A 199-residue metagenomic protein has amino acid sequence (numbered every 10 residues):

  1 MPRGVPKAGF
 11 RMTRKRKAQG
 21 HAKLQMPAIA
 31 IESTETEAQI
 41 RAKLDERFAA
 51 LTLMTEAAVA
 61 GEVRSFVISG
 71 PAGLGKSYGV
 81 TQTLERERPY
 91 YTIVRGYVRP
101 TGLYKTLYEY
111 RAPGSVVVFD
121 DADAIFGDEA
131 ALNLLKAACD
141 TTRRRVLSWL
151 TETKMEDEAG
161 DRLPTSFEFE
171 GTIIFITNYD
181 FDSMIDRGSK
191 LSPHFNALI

Functional and structural regions predicted by a protein language model:
P2-L24: Short Lys/Arg-rich cationic patches that frequently serve as NLS/NoLS or arginine-rich RNA/DNA-binding motifs
M26-G61: N-terminal pre-Walker A segment at the start of P-loop NTPase domains
A60-V80: Walker A/P-loop nucleotide-binding motif
S65-V67, Y91, V116, T172: Residue-level preference for the first positions of well-ordered beta-strands
L74, R86-S115, D123-D128: AAA+/P-loop NTPase substrate/partner-engagement loops
K76, I125-D128, F181-R187: Switch/connector loops and helix/strand junctions flanking conserved nucleotide-binding motifs in nucleotide-processing
G127-F181: Conserved catalytic/switch belt of AAA+ P-loop NTPases
R187-I199: A short helix-turn-beta junction within AAA+ P-loop NTPase domains corresponding to the substrate/partner-engaging
